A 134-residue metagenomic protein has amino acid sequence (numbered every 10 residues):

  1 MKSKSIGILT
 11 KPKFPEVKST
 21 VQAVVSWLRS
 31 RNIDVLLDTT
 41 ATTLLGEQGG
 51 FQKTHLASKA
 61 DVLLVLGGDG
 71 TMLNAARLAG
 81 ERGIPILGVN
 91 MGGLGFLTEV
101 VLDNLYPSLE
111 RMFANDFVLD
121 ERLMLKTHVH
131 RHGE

Functional and structural regions predicted by a protein language model:
M1, H55-S58, A79-G80, G88 (+2 more regions): Solvent-exposed alpha-helices and their adjacent loops that cap or buttress functional pockets in soluble metabolic
K2-L66, T71-G80: N-terminal glycine-/serine-/threonine-rich phosphate-binding loop
G7, G67-G70, G88, G92-G95 (+1 more regions): Glycine-centered flexibility sites
T10, M91, V129-R131: Short, structured patches in soluble enzyme cores that scaffold and shape functional sites
P12-F14, G93-E99: Flexible, glycine/proline-enriched loop segments at strand-loop-helix junctions that form or flank small-ligand binding
N74, L78-F96: Gly/Ser-rich helix-loop-strand patches that form or flank binding pockets for ribonucleotide-derived cofactors
F96-E134: Catalytic core of DAGKc-family lipid kinases
